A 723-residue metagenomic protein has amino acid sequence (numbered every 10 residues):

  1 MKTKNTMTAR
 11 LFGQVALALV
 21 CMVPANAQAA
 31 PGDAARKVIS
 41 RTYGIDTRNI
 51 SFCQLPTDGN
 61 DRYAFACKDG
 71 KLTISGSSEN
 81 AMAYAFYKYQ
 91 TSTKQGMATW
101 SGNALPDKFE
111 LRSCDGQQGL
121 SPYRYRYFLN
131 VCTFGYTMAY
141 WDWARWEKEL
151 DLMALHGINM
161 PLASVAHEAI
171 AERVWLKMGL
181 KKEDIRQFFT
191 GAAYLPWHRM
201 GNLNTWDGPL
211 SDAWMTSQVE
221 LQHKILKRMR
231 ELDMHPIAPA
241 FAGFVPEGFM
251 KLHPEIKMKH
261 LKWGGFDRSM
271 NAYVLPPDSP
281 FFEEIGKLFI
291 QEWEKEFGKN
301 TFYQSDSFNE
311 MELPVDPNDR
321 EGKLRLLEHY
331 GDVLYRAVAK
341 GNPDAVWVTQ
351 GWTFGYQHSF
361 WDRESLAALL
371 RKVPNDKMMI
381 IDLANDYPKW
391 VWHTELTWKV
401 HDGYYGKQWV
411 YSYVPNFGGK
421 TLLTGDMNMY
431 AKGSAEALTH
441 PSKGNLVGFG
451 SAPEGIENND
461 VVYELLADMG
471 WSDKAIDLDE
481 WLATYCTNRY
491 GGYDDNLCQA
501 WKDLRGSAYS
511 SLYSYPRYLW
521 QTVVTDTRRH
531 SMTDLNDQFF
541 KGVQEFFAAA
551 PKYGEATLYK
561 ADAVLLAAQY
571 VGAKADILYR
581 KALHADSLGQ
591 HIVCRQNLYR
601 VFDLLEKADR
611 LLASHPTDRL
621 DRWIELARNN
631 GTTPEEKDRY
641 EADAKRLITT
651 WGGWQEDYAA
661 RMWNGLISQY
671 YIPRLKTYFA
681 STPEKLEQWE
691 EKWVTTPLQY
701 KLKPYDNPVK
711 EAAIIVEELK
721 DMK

Functional and structural regions predicted by a protein language model:
K2-V15: Bacterial N-terminal signal peptides that target proteins for export
G13-P24: Bacterial N-terminal signal peptides
Q28-Y123: Contiguous, structured surface segment used for ligand recognition
S40, T47, Q95-E110, L129-T133 (+9 more regions): Catalytic-core regions of glycoside hydrolase
Y123-D142, M153: Active-site-adjacent substrate/metal-binding segments within catalytic domains of carbohydrate-active enzymes
R661-K723: Extended, compositionally biased alpha-helical segments that mediate assembly or anchoring
